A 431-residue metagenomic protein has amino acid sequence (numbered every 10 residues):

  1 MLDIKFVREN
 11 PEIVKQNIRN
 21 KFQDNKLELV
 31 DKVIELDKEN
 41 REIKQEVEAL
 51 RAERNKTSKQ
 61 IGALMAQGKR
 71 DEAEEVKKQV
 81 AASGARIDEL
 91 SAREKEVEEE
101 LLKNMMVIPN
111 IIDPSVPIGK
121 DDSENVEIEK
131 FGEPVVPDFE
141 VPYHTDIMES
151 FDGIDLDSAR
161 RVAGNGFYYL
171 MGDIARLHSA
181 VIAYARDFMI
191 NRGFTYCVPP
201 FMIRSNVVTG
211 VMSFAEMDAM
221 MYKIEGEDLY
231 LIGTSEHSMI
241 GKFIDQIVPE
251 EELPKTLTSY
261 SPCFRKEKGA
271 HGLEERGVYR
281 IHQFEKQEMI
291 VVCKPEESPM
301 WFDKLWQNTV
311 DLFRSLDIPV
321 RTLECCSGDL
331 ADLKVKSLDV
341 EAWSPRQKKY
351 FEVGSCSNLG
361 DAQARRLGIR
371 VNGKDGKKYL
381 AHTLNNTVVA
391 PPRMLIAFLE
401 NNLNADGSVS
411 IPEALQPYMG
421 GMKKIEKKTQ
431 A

Functional and structural regions predicted by a protein language model:
M1-P134, E149, G153: N-terminal alpha-helical targeting/anchoring segments
L27, K130-A431: TRNA-recognition modules of translation machinery and tRNA-sensing kinases, especially anticodon-binding
